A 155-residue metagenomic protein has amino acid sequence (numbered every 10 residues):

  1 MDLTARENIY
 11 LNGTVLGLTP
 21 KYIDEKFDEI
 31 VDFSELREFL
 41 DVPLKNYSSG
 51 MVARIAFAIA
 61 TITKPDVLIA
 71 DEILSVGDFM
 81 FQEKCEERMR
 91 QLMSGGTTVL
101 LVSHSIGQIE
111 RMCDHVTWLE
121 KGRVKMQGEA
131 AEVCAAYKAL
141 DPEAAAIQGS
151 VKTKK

Functional and structural regions predicted by a protein language model:
Y10, Y22-F39, A58: Conserved ABC ATPase "signature" region
T61-A70, V76: A short, proline-enriched helix->beta-strand linker immediately N-terminal to the Walker B motif in ABC-type P-loop
Q82-G95: Helical segment within the ABC ATPase nucleotide-binding domain
S103-H104: H-loop/switch region of ABC-family ATPase nucleotide-binding domains
I109-R111: A short, surface-exposed alpha-helical micro-motif characterized by mixed small hydrophobic and charged/polar residues
K121-G122, Y137: Conserved ABC ATPase "signature" C-loop
Q127-G128: ABC ATPase "signature
